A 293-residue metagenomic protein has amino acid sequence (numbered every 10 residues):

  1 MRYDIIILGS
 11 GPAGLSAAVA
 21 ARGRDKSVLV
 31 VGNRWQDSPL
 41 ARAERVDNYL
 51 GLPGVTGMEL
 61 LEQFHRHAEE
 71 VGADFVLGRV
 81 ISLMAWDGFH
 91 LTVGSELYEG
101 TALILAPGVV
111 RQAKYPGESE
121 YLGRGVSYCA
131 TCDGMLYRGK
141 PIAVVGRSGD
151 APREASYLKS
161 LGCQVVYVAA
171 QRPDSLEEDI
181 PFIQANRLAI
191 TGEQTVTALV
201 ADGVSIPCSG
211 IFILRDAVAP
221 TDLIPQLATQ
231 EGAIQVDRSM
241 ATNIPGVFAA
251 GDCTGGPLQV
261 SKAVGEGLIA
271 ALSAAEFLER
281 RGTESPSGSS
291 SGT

Functional and structural regions predicted by a protein language model:
R2-D4, L77-G78, R138-K140, I244: Phosphate-coordination loops involved in phosphoryl transfer and adenosine-cofactor binding
Y3-E59, K140-D174: Beta1-alpha1 glycine-rich phosphate/pyrophosphate-binding loop at the start of Rossmann-like nucleotide-binding domains
A18-V19, P152-S156, A250-G288, G292-T293: A conserved FAD-binding loop/helix module that cradles the flavin
A21, L40-R42, K114-S119, M135-Y137 (+1 more regions): Short loop/helix-cap segments at secondary-structure boundaries that form the rim of catalytic
E62, A68-T92, Y98-G100, S160-R238 (+1 more regions): A Rossmann-like FAD-binding core segment of flavoenzymes
V71-G139: Glycine/small-residue-rich loop that forms an oxyanion/phosphate-binding "nest" at active or ligand-binding sites
K114, E120-L136, L214-S261, I269-L272 (+1 more regions): FAD-site-proximal beta/loop scaffold in flavoenzymes
